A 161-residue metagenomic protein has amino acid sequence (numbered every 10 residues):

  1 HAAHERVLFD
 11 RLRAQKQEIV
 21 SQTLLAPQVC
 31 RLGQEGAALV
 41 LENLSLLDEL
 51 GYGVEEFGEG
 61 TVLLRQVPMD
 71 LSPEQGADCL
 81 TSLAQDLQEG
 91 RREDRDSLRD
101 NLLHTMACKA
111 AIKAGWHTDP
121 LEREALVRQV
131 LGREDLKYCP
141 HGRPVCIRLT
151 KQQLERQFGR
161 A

Functional and structural regions predicted by a protein language model:
A2-A161: Long, charged low-complexity intrinsically disordered regions
